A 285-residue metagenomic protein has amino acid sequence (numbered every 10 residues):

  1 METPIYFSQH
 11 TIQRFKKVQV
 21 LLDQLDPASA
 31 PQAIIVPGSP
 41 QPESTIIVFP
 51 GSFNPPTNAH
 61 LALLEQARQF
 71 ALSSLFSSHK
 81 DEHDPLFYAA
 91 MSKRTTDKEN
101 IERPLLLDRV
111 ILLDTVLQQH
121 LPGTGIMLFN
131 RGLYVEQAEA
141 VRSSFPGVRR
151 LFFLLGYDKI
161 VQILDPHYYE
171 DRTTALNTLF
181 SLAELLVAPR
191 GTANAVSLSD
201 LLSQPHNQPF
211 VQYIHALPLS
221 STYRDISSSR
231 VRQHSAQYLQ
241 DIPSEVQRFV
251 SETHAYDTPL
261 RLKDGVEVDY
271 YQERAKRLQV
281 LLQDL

Functional and structural regions predicted by a protein language model:
M1-L285: Nucleotidyltransferase catalytic core that binds NTPs
